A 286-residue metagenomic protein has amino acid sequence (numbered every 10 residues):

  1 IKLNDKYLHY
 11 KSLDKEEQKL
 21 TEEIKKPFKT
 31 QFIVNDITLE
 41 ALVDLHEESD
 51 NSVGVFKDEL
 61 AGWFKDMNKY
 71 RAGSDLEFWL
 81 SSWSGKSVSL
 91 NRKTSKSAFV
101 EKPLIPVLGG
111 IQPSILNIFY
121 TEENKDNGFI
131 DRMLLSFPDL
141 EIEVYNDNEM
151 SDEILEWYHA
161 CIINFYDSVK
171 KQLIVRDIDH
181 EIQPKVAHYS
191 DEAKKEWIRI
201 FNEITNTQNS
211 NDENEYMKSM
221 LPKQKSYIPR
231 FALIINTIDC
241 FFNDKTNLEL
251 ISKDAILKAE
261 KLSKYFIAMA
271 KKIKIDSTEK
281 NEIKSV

Functional and structural regions predicted by a protein language model:
I1-V286: Phosphate-handling catalytic cores of nucleic-acid transaction enzymes
